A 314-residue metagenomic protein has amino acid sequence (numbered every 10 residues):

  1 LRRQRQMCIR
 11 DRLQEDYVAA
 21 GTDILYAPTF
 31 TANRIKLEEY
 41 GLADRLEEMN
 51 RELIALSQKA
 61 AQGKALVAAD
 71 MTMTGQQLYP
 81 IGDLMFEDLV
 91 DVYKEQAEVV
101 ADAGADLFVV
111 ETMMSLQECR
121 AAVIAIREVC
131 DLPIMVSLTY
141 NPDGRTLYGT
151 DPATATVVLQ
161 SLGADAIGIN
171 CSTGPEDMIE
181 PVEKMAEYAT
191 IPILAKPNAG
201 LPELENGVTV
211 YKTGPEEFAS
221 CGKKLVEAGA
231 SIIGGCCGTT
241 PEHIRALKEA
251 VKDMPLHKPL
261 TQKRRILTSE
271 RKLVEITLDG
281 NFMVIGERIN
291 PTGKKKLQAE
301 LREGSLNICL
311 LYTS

Functional and structural regions predicted by a protein language model:
R3-Q6, F30-L37, G63-D88, L132-D143 (+2 more regions): N-terminal small/glycine-rich loop or linker at the start of catalytic domains across soluble metabolic enzymes
Q4-D11, Y312-T313: Conserved small/polar residues in nucleotide/adenosyl-binding loops
Y17, S57, F108, I167 (+1 more regions): Conserved, mostly hydrophobic/aromatic
V18, I24-L46, A105-R120, I169 (+2 more regions): Glycine-rich, proline-tolerant flexible connector loops at the mouths of alpha/beta enzymes
D23-F30, A65-M71, A105-T112, P133-S137 (+4 more regions): Short beta-strand segments at enzyme active-site cores
L42-K64, R120-V136, M185-P197, L247-P259: Alpha-helix-loop-beta-strand connector modules within alpha/beta enzyme cores
D83-V110, M114-I134, Y148-I191, E216-A228 (+1 more regions): Alpha/beta enzyme core
T239-E270: Terminal amphipathic helices with adjacent charged low-complexity linkers/tails
